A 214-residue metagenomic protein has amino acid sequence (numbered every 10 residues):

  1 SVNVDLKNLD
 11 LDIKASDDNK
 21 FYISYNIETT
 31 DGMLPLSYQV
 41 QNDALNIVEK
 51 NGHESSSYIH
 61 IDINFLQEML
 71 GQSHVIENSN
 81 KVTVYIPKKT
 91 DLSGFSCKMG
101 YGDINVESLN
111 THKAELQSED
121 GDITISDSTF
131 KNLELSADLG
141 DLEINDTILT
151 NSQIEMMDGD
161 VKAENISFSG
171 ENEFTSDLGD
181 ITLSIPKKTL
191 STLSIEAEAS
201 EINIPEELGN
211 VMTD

Functional and structural regions predicted by a protein language model:
S1, D10-D12, D18, L36-S136 (+4 more regions): Right-handed parallel beta-helix
L6-N8, I27-T29, Y101, D120 (+4 more regions): Beta-strand elements of well-folded, non-transmembrane domains
K7-L9, D17-D31, V82: N-terminal beta-strand/beta-hairpin edge segment
I13-K14, I204: Short, hydrophobic/aromatic beta-strand segments
D18-K20, M33, S169, L190: Short edge beta-strand segments in beta-sheet-rich domains
S24-L34, E77-N78, S200-N203: Short aromatic-acidic-glycine turn motif
I125-S128, N132-E134, E143-D214: Short, surface-exposed interaction patches in beta-rich subdomains that mediate adhesion/assembly near membranes
